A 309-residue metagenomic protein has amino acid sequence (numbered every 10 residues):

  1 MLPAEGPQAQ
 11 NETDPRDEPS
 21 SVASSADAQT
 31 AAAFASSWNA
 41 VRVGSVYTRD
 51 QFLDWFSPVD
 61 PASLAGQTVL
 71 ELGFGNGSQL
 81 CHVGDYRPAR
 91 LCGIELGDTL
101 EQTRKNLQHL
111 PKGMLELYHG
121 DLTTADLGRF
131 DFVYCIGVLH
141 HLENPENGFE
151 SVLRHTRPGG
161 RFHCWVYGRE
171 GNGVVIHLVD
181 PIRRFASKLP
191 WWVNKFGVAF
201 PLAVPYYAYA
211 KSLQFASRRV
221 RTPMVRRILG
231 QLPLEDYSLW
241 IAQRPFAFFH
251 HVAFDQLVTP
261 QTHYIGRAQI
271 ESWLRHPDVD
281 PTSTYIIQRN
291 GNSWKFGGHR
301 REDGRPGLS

Functional and structural regions predicted by a protein language model:
M1-R49: N-terminal, positively charged/glycine-rich alpha-helical extensions of SAM-dependent methyltransferases
V46-Q67, H82: Conserved alpha-helix/loop element of class I SAM-dependent methyltransferases that forms part of the SAM/SAH-binding
Q67-G75: Conserved class I S-adenosyl-L-methionine
N76-T123: Class I SAM-dependent methyltransferase SAM/SAH-binding core
T123-V133: A short acidic, Gly/Pro-enriched loop at the edge of an enzyme's catalytic core that lines a small-molecule cofactor
E146-P158: A short glycine-rich, Lys/Arg-flanked "PGG" loop and its adjoining helix->strand segment in the class I
H163-W192, V204: Conserved class I S-adenosyl-L-methionine
W191-H276: Substrate-binding/catalytic lobe of Class I Rossmann-like enzymes that use SAM or dcSAM, i.e., the mid-to-C-terminal
